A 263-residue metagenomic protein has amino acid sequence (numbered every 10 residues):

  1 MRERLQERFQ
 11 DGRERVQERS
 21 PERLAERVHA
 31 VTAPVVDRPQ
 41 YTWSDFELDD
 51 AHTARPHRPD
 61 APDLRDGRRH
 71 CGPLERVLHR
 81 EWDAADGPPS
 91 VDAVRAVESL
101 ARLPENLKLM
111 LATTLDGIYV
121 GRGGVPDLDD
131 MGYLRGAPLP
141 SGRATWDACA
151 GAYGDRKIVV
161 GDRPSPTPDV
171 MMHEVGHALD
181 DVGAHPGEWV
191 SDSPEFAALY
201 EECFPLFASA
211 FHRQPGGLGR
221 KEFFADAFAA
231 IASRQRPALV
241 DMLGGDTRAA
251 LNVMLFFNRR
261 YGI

Functional and structural regions predicted by a protein language model:
M1-F9: N-terminal acidic, proline/glycine-rich, low-complexity intrinsically disordered segments
E7, R13-S99, E105-I263: Active-site-flanking segments in enzyme catalytic domains
